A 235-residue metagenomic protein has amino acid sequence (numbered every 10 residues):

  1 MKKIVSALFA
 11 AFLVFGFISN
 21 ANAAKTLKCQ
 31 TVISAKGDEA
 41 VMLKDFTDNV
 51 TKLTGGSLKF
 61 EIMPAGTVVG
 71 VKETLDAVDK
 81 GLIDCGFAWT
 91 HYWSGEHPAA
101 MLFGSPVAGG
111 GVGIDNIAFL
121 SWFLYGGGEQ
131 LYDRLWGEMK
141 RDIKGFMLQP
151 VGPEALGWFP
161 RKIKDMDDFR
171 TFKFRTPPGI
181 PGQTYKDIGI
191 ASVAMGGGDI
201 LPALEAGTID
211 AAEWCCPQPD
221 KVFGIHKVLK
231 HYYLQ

Functional and structural regions predicted by a protein language model:
K2-A10, N20: Sec-dependent signal peptide recognition, specifically the positively charged N-region followed immediately by
L13-A23: Sec/Tat signal peptide C-region and signal peptidase I cleavage site
K28-D45, A65-V69, P219: Extracytoplasmic "Venus flytrap"
K36-E61, G179, Q183: Short, polar/charged alpha-helical segment
T47-T51, D79, D84, W89-K173 (+2 more regions): Contiguous mixed-secondary-structure segments that line small-molecule binding/active-site clefts of soluble domains
G55-L58, T74-H91, I190-S192, A206-C215: Alpha-to-beta junction loops
M63-D76, K162, P177-I180, S192-A206: Short helix-initiation/N-cap motifs at beta->coil->alpha
T90, I180-P181, A191-Q235: Pocket-lining segment of extracytoplasmic ligand-binding domains
